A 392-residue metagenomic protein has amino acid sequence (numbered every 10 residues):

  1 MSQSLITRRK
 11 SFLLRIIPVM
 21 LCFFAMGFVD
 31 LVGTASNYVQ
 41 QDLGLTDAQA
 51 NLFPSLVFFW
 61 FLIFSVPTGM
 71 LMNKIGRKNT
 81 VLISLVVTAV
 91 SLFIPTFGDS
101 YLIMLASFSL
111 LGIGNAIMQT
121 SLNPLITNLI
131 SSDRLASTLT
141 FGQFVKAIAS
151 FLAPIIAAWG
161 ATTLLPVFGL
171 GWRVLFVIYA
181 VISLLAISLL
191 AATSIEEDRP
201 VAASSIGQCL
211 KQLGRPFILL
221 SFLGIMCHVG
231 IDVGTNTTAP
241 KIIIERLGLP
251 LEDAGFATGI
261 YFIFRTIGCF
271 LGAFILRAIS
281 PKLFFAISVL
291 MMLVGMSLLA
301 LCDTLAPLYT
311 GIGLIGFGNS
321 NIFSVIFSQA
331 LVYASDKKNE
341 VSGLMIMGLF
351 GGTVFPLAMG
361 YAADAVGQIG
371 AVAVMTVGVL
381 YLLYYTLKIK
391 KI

Functional and structural regions predicted by a protein language model:
L14-L45, N123, T235-P240: Extracytoplasmic
V32-G33, G214-G259, I263-C269: Extracytoplasmic gate region of multi-pass secondary transporters
G44, G76, F97-L102, G248 (+3 more regions): Helix-breaking motifs and short loop linkers at transmembrane-helix boundaries and internal kinks in secondary membrane
L52-M70, G259-L271: Central cavity-lining transmembrane alpha-helices of secondary-active solute carriers, predominantly the Major
I63-L102: Conserved MFS/SLC helix-loop-helix module at the cytosolic interface between two early adjacent transmembrane helices
S107-F144: Cytoplasmic helix-loop-helix junction between adjacent transmembrane helices in 12-TM secondary transporters
I117-S131, S320-S335: Intracellular juxtamembrane helix-capping segments at the cytosolic ends of symmetry-related transmembrane helices
D133, S137-S194: Helix-loop-helix hairpin linking two adjacent transmembrane segments in secondary transporters
